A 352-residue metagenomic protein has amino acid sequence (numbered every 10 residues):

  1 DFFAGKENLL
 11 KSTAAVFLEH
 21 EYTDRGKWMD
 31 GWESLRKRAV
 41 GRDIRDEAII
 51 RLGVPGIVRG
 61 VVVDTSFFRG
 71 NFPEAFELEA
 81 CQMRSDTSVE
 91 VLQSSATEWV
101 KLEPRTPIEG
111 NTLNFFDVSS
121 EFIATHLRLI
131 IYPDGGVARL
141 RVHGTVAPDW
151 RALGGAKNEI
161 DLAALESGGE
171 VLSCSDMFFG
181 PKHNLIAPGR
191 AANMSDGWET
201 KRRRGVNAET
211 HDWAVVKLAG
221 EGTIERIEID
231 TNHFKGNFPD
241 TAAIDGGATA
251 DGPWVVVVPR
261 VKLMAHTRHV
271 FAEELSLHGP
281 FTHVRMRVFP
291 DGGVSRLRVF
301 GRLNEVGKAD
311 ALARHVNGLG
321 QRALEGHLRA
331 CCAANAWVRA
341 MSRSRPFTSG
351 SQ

Functional and structural regions predicted by a protein language model:
D1-E47, R51, T145-A219, K235-N237 (+2 more regions): Disordered, acidic Ser/Thr/Pro-rich linker "stalks" and the adjacent N-terminal cap of the next globular domain
L18, Y22-A39, V89-F115, G189-V206 (+1 more regions): Intrinsic, low-complexity N-terminal interaction/targeting segments
P55, T97-G136, H211-W213, L218 (+2 more regions): Beta-sandwich interaction modules
G56-F67, L127-L129, G222-H233, M286: A short beta-strand element within beta-rich, extracytoplasmic domains of secreted/secretory-pathway proteins
V58, A124, Y132-A163, G168 (+2 more regions): Exposed low-complexity, polar/acidic, P/S/T/G-rich flexible segments that act as propeptides, protease-susceptible
S66-P73, N232-D240: Extended, low-complexity, turn-rich repeat/linker tracts enriched in Gly/Pro/Ser/Thr and Asp/Glu that occur
E77-E79, R141, A243-D245, R298: Beta-strand signatures of extracellular beta-sandwich domains
L312-C332, A336-Q352: Aromatic-anchored, charged helix-turn/loop surface patch used as a conserved interaction hotspot
